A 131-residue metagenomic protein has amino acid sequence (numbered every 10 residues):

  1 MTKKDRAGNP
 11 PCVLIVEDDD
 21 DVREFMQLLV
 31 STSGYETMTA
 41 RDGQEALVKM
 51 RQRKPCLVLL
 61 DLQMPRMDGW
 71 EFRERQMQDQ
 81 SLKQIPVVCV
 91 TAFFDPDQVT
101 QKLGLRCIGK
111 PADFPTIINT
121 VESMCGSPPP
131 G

Functional and structural regions predicted by a protein language model:
M1-L14, D113-G131: Non-catalytic signal-transmission and effector/linker regions of two-component phosphorelay proteins
E17-D18, A92, K110: Acidic di-acidic motifs
D19-M38: Two-component/phosphorelay signaling modules centered on CheY-like receiver
T39-L57: Acidic, metal-coordinating helix/loop segments flanking the phosphotransfer/catalytic sites of two-component signaling
D61: Active-site residues of response regulator receiver
M64: Receiver (REC) domain active-site loop signature in two-component systems and cognate sites in sensor histidine kinases
V88-V90: Hydrophobic/aromatic residues positioned on beta-strands within the core alpha/beta folds
